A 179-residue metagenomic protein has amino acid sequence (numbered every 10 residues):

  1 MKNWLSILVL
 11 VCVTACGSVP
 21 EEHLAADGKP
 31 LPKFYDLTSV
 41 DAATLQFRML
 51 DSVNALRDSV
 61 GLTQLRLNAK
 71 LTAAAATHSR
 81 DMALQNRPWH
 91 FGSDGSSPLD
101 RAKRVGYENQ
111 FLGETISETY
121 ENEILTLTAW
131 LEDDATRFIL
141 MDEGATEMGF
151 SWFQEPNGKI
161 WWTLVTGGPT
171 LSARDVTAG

Functional and structural regions predicted by a protein language model:
K2-V9: Sec-dependent signal peptide recognition, specifically the positively charged N-region followed immediately by
C12-A15: C-terminal motif of bacterial Sec signal peptides marking the signal peptidase cleavage site
P20, L24, E118-G179: Disulfide-stabilized extracellular recognition modules
H23-G28, T72-E121: Short, surface-exposed glycine/acidic/tryptophan-bearing loops
H23-L84: A short alpha-helix/helix-coil micro-patch that ends at or immediately precedes a cysteine
L37, S59-A73, N86-G95, G113-E114 (+1 more regions): Surface-exposed patches in mature extracellular/periplasmic domains of secreted proteins
T38, A76, E108, D175-G179: First exposed extracellular module after export/assembly in secreted or surface-exposed proteins
Q46-N54, L62, T72, A76-S79 (+7 more regions): Extracytoplasmic/secreted envelope proteins and their assembly/folding machinery, especially bacterial periplasmic
